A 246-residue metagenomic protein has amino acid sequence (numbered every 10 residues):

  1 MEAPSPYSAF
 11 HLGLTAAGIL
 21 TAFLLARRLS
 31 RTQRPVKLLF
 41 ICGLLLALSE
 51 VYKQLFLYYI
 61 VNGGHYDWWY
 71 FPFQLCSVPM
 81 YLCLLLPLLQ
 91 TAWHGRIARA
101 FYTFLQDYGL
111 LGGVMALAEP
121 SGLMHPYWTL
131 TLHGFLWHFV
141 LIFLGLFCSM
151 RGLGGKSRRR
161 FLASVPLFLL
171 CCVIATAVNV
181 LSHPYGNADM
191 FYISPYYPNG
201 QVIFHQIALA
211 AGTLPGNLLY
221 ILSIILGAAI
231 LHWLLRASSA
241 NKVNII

Functional and structural regions predicted by a protein language model:
M1-A16, L162-P166, S182-A229: Membrane-interface transmembrane-helix boundary segments in multi-pass integral membrane proteins
M1-L38: N-terminal topogenic module of multi-pass integral membrane proteins
L12-I19, P72-L82, L105, F135-F143: Membrane-embedded alpha-helical segments of multi-pass membrane proteins, especially the transmembrane helices
L20-L25, C83-L85, V140-R159: Alpha-helical transmembrane segments in multipass membrane proteins, preferentially the mid-helix core
Q33-L45, I97-Q106, F161-S164: Membrane-interfacial loop-to-transmembrane alpha-helix junctions, especially the N-terminal start
V51-G63, L117-P126: Juxtamembrane "helix-exit" motif on the non-cytosolic side of transmembrane helices
N62-L75, P126-L136: Non-cytosolic membrane-interface motifs at loop->transmembrane helix junctions
L86-S149: Membrane-proximal helix-loop-helix units in multi-pass membrane proteins
